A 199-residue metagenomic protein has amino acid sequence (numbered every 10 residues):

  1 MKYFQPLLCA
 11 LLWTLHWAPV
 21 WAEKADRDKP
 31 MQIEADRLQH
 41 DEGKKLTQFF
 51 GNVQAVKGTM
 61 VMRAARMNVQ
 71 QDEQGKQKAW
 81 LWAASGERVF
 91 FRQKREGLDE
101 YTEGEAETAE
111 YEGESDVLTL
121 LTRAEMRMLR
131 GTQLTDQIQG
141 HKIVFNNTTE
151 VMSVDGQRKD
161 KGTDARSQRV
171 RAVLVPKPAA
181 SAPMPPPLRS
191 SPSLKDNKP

Functional and structural regions predicted by a protein language model:
M1-P199: Mature-chain termini and adjacent capping regions
